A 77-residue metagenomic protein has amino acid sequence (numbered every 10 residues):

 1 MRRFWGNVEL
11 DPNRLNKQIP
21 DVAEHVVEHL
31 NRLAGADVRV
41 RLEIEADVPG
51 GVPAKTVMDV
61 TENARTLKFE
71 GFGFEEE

Functional and structural regions predicted by a protein language model:
M1-R39, E43-N63, F72-E77: Terminal-proximal interaction/regulatory segments of ATP-powered molecular machines
K68: Catalytic-core elements of nucleic-acid end-processing and repair enzymes
